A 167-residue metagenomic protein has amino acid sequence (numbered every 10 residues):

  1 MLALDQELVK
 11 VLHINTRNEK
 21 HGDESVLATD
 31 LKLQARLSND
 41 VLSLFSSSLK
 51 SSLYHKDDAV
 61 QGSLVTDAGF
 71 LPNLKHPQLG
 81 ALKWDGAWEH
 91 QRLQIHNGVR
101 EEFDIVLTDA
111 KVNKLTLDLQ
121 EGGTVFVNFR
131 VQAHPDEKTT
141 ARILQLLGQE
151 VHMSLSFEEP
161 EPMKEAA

Functional and structural regions predicted by a protein language model:
M1, K164-A167: Short intrinsically disordered terminal tails
M1-E102: OB-fold ssDNA-binding interfaces and closely related basic DNA-contact patches used across DNA replication/repair
A3-T16, L107-N113, E121-T124, H134: Short, flexible domain-boundary/linker segments around small modular repeats
S25-L31, G123-V127, L147-V151: Residues at beta-strand starts and edge strands
K32-Q34, N128-Q132, H152-S156: Residue-level recognition of well-ordered beta-strand positions that form the cores of beta-sheet-rich folds across
G86-R130: Extended, solvent-exposed segments with strong compositional bias
T116-E121, Q132-L147: Exposed beta-sheet edge/beta-hairpin loop segments within beta-rich domains
K138-E165: Mixed-charge, glycine-accented linear interaction segment located at domain edges/termini
